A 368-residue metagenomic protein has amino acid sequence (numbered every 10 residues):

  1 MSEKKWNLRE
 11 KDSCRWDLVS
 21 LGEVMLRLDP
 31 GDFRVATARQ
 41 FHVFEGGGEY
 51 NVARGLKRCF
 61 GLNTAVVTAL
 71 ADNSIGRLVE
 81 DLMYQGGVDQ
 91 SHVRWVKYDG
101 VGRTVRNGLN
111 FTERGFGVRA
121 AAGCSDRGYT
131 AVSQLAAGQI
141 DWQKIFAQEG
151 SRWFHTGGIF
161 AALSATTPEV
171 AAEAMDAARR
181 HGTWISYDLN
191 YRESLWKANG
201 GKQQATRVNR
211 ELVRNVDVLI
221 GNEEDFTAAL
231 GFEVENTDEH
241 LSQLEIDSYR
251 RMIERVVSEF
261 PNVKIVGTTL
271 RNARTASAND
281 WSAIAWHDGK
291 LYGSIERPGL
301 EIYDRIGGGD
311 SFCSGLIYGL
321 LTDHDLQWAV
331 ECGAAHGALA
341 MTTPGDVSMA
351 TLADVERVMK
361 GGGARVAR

Functional and structural regions predicted by a protein language model:
M1-A36: Positively charged, low-complexity intrinsically disordered leader regions
R34-R54: Short catalytic helix/loop segments, enriched in acidic residues and glycine and frequently bearing histidine
F44, V52-N63, Q85, G319-T322: Alpha-helix C-terminal capping segments
N63-G158, V355-R368: Conserved N-terminal subdomain of the carbohydrate kinase-like
T64, Q90, I185-Y187, I220: Hydrophobic beta-strand scaffold residues
E169-G182, R207-N215: Catalytic-core regions built around general acid/base machinery
R192-G289: Conserved phosphate/ATP/ADP-binding segment of small-molecule kinases
A276, Y292-G362, V366-R368: Conserved post-catalytic alpha-helical subdomain immediately downstream of the catalytic base and nucleotide-binding
